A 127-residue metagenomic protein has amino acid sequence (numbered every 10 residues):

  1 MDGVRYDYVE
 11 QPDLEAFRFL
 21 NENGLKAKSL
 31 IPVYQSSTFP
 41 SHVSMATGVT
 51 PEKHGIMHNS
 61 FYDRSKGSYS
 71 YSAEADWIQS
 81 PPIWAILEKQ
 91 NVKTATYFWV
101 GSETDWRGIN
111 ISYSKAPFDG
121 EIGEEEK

Functional and structural regions predicted by a protein language model:
M1-D2, K26-A27, S68: Generic alpha-helix detector with strongest preference for long hydrophobic helices that associate with membranes
M1-V4, L30-V33, Y97-S102: Active-site-proximal beta-strand/loop segments in catalytic clefts of secreted hydrolases
D2, M45, L87: A residue-level signal for conserved active-site and pocket-lining positions in enzyme catalytic cores
G3-Y8, P32, H42, Y69-E74: Second-shell loop/turn segments in exported
Y6, R18, E22, A85-K89: A broad, structural surface signal
V9-K53: Short, structured active-site-proximal loop/turn typified by the sulfatase FGly-forming signature C/S-X-P-X-R
T50-K127: His/Asp/Glu-rich, glycine-adjacent segments that coordinate divalent cations and/or stabilize oxyanion chemistry on
